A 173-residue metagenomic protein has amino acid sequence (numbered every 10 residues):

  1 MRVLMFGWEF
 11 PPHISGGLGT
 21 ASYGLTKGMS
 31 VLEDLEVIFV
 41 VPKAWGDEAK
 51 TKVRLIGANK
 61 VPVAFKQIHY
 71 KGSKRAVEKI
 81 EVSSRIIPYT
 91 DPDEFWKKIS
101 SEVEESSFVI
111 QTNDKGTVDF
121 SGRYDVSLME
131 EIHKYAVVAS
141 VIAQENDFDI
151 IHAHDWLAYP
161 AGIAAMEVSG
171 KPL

Functional and structural regions predicted by a protein language model:
V3, I150-H152, A165-L173: Active-site proximal beta-strand in glycosyltransferases
E9-A21, D47-K50: A short, glycine/small-residue-rich beta-strand->loop->alpha-helix junction that serves as a flexible
G19-S30: Short amphipathic alpha-helix
E33-D34, G170: Glycine-centered short loops/turns at secondary-structure junctions
L35-A143: A conserved catalytic-core segment of Leloir-type glycosyltransferases
N146: Active-site charged/polar residues at nucleotide-handling catalytic sites that mediate phosphoryl, nucleotidyl
H154-A158: Short His-centered aromatic/hydrophobic patch
